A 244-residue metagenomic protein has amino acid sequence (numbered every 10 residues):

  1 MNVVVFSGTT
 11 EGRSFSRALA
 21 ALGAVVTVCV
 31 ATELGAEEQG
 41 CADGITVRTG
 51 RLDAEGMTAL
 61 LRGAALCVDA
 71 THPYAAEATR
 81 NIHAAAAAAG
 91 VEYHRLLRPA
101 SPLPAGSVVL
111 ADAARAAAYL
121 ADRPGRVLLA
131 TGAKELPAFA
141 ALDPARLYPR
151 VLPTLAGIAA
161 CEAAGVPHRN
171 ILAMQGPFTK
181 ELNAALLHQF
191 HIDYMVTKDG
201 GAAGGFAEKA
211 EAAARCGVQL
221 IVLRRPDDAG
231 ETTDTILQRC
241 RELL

Functional and structural regions predicted by a protein language model:
V3-E33: N-terminal basic/disordered segments at the start of proteins
T27-R51, A105-V108, A160-A164: N-terminal beta-loop-helix "entrance" segment that forms/cooperates in small-molecule cofactor or anionic ligand
V30-A36, L96-S101, A133-E135, P153-A156: Short, polar loop motifs at secondary-structure junctions
D43-L60, L172-L182: Glycine-rich, highly charged phosphate/nucleotide-binding loops
M57-R115: Glycine/small-residue-rich loop that forms an oxyanion/phosphate-binding "nest" at active or ligand-binding sites
T71, K198-G200, R224-P226: Short secondary-structure boundary segments
V127-I171: Anionic-ligand binding region
E162-Y194, D199-C216, I221: A C-terminal functional module that forms or caps the active site or interfaces directly with catalytic machinery
